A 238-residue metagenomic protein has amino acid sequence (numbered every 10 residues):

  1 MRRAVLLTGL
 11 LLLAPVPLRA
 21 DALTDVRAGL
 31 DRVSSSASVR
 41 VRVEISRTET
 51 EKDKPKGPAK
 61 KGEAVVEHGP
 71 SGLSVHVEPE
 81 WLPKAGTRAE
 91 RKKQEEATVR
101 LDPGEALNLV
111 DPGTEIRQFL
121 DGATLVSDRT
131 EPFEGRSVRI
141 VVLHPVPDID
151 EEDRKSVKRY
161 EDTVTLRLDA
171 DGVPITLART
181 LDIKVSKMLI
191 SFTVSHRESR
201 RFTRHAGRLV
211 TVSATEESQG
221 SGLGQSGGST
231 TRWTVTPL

Functional and structural regions predicted by a protein language model:
M1-L6: Bacterial N-terminal signal peptides that target proteins for export
L7-P15: Bacterial N-terminal signal peptides
V16-L18, I175, L238: Generic low-complexity segments that are intrinsically disordered, proline-rich and/or Lys/Arg-biased
A20-E161, L181-T193, G222-L238: Structured extracytoplasmic
D31-V39, E134-R136, A170-I175, R204-V210: Edge/loop elements at the starts and ends of beta-strands within beta-rich repeat scaffolds
R159-D182, S195-E198, G207-T215: Extended soluble regions of mature proteins
R201-T231: Cysteine/selenocysteine-centered motifs that mediate thiol-based redox chemistry or coordinate metal-sulfur cofactors
